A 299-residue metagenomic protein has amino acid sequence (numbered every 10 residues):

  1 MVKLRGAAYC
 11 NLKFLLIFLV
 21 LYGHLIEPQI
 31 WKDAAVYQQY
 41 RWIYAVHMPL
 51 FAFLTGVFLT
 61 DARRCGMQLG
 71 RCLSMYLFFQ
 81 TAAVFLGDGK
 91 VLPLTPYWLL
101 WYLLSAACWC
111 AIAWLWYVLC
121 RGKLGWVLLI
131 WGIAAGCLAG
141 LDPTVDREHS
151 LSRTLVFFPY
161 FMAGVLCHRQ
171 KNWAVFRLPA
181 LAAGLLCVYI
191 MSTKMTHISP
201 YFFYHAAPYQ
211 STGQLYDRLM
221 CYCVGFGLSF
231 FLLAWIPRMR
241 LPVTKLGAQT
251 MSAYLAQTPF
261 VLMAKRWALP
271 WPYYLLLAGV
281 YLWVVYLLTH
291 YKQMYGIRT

Functional and structural regions predicted by a protein language model:
M1-T299: Alpha-helical transmembrane segments and their immediate juxtamembrane cytosolic regions
